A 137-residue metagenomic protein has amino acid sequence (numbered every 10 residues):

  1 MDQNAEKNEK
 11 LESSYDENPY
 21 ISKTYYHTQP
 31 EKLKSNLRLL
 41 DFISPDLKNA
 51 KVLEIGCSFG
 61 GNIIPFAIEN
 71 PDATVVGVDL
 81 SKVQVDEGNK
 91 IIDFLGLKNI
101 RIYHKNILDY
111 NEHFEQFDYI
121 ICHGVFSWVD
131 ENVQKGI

Functional and structural regions predicted by a protein language model:
E17, H27-N49: Conserved alpha-helix/loop element of class I SAM-dependent methyltransferases that forms part of the SAM/SAH-binding
K48-S58: Conserved class I S-adenosyl-L-methionine
F59-P71: Conserved SAM-binding loop of SAM-dependent methyltransferases across substrates and taxa, primarily the Class I
T74-D79: Conserved SAM-binding motif I beta-strand of class I
S81-V83: Conserved SAM/SAH-binding beta-strand->alpha-helix loop
G96-L108: Conserved SAM-binding strand-loop segment of SAM-dependent methyltransferases
N111-Y119: A short acidic, Gly/Pro-enriched loop at the edge of an enzyme's catalytic core that lines a small-molecule cofactor
V129-I137: A short, conserved alpha-helix within the catalytic core of class I
